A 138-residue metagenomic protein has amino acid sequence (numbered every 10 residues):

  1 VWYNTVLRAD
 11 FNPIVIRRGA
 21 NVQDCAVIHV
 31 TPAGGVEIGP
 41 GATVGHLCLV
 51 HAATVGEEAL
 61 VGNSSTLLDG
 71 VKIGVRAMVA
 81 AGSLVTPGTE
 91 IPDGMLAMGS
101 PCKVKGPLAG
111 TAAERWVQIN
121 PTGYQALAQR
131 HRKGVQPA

Functional and structural regions predicted by a protein language model:
D10, R18, D24-A26, V30 (+2 more regions): Glycine-rich hexapeptide-repeat left-handed beta-helix
P13: Phosphate/pyrophosphate-binding betaalpha-module
